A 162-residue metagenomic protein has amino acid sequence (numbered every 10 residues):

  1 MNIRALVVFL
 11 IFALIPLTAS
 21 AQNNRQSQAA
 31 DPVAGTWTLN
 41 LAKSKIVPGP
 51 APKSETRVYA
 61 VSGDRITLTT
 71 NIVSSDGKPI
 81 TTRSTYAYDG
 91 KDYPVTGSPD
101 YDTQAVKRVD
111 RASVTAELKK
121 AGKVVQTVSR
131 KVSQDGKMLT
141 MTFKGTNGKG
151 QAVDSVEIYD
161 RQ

Functional and structural regions predicted by a protein language model:
M1-A5: Positively charged n-region of N-terminal signal peptides that target proteins for export
V7-P16: Bacterial N-terminal signal peptides
L17-A21: Sec/Tat signal peptide C-region and signal peptidase I cleavage site
Q22-Q162: Hydrophobic small-molecule pocket/channel-lining residues, especially in calycin-type beta-barrels
